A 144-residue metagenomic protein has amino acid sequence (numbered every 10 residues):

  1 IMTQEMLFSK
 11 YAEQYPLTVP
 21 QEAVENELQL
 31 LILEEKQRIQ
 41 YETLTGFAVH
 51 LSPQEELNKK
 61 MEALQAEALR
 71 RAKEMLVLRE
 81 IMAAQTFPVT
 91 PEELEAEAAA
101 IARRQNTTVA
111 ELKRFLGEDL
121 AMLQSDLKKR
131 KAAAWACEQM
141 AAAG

Functional and structural regions predicted by a protein language model:
I1-G144: Extended, charged alpha-helical "arm"/coiled-coil substrate-binding scaffolds, typified by the C-terminal helical
